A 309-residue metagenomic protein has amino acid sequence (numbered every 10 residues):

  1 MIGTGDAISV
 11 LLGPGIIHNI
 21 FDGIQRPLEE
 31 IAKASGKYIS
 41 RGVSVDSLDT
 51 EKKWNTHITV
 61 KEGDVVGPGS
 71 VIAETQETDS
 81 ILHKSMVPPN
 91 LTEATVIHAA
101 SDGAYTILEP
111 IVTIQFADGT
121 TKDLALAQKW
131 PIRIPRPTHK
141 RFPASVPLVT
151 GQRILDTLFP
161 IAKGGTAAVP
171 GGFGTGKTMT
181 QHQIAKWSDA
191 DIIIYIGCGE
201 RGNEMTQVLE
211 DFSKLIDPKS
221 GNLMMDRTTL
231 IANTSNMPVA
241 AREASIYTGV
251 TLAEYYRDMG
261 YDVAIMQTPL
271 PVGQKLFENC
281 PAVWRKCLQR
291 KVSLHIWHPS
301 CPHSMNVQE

Functional and structural regions predicted by a protein language model:
M1-A32, G36-S40: N-terminal accessory targeting/assembly segments
G3-I8, K84, H98-A99, T157 (+2 more regions): Short beta-alpha junctions and helix-cap segments that line functional grooves
L11-I17, M86-E93: Short coil-to-beta-strand transition motifs
I17, A127, K163-T166, S188-I193 (+2 more regions): Short coil/turn connectors at secondary-structure junctions
I20, V71, T95-I97: Conserved hydrophobic positions within beta-strands
I31-P89, T106-T166, M179-Q183, P218-M237 (+1 more regions): P-loop NTPase nucleotide-binding/switch module
G171-G172: The Walker A (P-loop) glycine that initiates the GxxxxGKT/S ATP-binding motif of P-loop NTPases
T175-I192, G197-C198, G202-E204, D211-F212 (+1 more regions): Conserved P-loop NTPase nucleotide-binding/switch module
